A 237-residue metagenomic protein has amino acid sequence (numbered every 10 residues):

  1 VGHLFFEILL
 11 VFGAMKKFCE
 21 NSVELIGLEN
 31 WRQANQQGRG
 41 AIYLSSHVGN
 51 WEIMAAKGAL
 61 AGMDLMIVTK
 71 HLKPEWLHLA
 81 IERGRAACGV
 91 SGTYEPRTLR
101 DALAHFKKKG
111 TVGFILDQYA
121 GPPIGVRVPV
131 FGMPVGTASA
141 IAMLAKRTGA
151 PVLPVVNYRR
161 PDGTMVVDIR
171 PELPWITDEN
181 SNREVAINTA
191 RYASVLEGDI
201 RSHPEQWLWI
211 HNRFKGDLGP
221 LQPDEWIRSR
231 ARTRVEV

Functional and structural regions predicted by a protein language model:
V1-L4, E24-G27, W51-A55, K73-P74 (+2 more regions): Short hydrophobic/aromatic-rich motifs at helix boundaries and adjacent loops
V1-S45, H78-R83, G89, T233-V237: Membrane-anchoring hydrophobic helices of lipid-metabolizing enzymes
H3-L4, N35-P96, K108, Y119-V126: Catalytic core of membrane glycerolipid acyltransferases/transacylases, capturing the structured, soluble-facing
K17-V23, K70, A87-T93, V130-G132 (+1 more regions): Short, flexible loop segments at the rims of nucleotide/cofactor-binding pockets, characterized by
R32-Q37, L60-M63, P96-V237: Non-catalytic C-terminal accessory region of glycerolipid acyltransferases and related lyso-lipid remodeling enzymes
